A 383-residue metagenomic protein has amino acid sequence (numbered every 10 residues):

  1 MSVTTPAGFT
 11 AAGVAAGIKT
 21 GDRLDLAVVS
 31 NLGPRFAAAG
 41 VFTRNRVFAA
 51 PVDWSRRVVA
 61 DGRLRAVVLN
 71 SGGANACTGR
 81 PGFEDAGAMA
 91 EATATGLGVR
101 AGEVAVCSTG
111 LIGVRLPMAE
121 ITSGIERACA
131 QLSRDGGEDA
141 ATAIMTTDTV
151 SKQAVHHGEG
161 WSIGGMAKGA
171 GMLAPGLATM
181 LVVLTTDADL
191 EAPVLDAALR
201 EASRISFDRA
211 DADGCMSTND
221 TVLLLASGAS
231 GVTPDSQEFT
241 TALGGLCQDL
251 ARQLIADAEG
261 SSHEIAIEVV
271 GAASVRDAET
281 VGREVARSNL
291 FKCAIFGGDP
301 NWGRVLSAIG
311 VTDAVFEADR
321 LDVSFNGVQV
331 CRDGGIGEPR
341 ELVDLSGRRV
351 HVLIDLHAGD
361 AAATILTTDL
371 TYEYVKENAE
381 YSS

Functional and structural regions predicted by a protein language model:
M1-E84, A94-S383: A structural signal for small-residue-enriched, beta-sheet-centric alpha/beta enzyme cores and oligomeric scaffold folds
A90: Generic structural marker for isolated residues within well-ordered, non-membrane alpha-helices of soluble domains
